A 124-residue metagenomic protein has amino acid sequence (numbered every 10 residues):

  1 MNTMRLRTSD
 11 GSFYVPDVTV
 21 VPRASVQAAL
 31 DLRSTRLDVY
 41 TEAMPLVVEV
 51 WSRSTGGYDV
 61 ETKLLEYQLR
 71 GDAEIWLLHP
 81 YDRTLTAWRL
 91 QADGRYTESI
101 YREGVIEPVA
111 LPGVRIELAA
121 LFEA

Functional and structural regions predicted by a protein language model:
N2-R70, L77-A124: C-terminal interaction segment
